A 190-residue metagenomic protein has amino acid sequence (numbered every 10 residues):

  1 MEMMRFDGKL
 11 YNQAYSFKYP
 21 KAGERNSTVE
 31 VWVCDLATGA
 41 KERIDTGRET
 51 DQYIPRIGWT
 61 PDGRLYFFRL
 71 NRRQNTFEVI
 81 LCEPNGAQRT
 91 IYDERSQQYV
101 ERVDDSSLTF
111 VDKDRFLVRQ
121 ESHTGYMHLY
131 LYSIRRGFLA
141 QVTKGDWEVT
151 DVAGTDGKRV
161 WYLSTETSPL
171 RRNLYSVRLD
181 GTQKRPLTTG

Functional and structural regions predicted by a protein language model:
M1-G190: Beta-propeller folds
